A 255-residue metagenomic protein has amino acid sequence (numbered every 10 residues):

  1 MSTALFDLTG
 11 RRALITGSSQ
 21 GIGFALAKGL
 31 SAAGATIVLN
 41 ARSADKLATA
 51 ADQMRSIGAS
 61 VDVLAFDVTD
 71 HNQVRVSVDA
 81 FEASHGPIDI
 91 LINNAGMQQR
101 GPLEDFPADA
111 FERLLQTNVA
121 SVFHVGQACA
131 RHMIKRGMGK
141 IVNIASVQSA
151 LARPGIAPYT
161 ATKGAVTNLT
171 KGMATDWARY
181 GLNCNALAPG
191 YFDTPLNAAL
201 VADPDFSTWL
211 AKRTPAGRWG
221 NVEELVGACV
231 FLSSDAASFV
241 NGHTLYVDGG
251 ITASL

Functional and structural regions predicted by a protein language model:
S2-A4, L151, V230, N241-L255: Short C-terminal tail/terminal secondary-structure segment of NAD(P)H-dependent dehydrogenase/reductase domains
R12, S19-G21: Conserved glycine-rich cofactor-binding loop
A44-D45, A65-S77, A108, E223-E224: The beta1-alpha1 cofactor-binding region of Rossmann-like NAD(H)/NADP(H)-dependent oxidoreductases
P102-L103, A110-L115, I141, F206 (+1 more regions): Substrate-binding pocket helix/loop in short-chain dehydrogenase/reductase
G126, T162, T170: Active-site helix of classical SDR
R131, T175-R179, S238: Alpha-helical segment proximal to the catalytic Tyr-Lys
S146: Residue(s) in the substrate-gating loop at a strand-loop-helix junction that position the organic substrate next
